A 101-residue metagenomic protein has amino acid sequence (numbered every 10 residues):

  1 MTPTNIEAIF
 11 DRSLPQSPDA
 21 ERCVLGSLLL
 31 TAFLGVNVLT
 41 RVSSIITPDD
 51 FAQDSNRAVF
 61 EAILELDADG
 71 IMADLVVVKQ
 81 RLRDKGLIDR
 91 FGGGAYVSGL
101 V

Functional and structural regions predicted by a protein language model:
M1-V101: Noncatalytic partner-interaction/assembly domains of nucleic-acid and motor enzyme complexes, especially the accessory
